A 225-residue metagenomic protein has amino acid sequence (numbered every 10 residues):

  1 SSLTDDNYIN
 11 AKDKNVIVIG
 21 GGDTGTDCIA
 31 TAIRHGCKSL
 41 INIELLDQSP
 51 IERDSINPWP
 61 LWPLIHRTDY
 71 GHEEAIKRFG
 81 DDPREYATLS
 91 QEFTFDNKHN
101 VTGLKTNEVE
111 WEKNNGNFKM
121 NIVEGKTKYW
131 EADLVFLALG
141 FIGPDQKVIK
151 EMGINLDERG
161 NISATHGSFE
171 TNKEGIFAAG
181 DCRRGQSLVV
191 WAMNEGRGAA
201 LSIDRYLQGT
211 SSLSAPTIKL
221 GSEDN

Functional and structural regions predicted by a protein language model:
S1-D13, E112-Q186: FAD-site-proximal beta/loop scaffold in flavoenzymes
A11-G22: Beta1/beta-strand and adjacent pyrophosphate-binding region of the FAD-binding site in flavoprotein oxidoreductases
G21, E44-Q48, F95, D181: Cofactor-binding loop segments of dinucleotide-utilizing enzymes, especially the Rossmann-like FAD- and NAD(P)+-binding
G25-A30, H35, A179-L213: A conserved FAD-binding loop/helix module that cradles the flavin
I29-E92, S211-D224: Rossmann-like dinucleotide-binding cores of NAD(P)H-dependent redox enzymes
H35, I43, D96, N107 (+4 more regions): Change "in soluble alpha/beta enzymes" to "in soluble alpha/beta proteins
A87-N100, V109-E112: A conserved short coil-to-beta-strand element within the FAD-binding core of flavoproteins
N97-K105, E131-L137: Acidic, glycine-rich loop-and-strand cores that form catalytic or ligand-binding grooves in diverse globular domains
